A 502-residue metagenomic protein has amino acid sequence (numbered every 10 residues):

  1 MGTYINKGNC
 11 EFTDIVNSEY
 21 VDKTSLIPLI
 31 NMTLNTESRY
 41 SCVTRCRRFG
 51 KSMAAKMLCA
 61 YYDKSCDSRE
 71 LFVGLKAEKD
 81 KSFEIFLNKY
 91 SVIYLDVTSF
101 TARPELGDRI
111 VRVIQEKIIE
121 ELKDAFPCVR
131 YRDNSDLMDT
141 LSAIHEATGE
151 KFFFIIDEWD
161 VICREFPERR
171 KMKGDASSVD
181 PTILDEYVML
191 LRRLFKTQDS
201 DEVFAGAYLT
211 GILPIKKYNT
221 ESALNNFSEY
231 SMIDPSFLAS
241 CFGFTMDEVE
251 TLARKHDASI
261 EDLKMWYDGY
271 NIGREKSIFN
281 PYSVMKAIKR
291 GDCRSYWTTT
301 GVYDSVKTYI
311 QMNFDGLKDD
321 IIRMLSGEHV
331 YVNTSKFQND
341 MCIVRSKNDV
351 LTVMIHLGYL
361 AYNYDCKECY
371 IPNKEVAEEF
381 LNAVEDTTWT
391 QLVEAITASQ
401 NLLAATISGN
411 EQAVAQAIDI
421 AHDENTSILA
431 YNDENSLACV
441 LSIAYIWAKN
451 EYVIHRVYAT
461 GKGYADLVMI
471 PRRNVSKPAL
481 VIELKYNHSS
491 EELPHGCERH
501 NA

Functional and structural regions predicted by a protein language model:
M1-D433, A448-E451, H455: Phosphate-binding site recognition
E411-A502: Structural signature of nuclease core domains in nucleic-acid processing machines
